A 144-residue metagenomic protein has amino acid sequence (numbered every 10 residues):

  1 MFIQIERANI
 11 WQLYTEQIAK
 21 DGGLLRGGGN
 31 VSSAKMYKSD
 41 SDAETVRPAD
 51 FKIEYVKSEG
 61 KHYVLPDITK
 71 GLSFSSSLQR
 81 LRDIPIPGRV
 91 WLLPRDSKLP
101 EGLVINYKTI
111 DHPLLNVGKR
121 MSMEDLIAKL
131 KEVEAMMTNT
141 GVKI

Functional and structural regions predicted by a protein language model:
M1-I144: NAD-dependent ADP-ribosyltransferases
